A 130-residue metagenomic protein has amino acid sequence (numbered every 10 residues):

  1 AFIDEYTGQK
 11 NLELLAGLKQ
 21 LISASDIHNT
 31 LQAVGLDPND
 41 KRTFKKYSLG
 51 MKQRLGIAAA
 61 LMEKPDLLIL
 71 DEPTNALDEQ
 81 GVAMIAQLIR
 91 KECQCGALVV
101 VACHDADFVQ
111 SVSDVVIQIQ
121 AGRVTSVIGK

Functional and structural regions predicted by a protein language model:
Y6-L18: Q-loop/switch helix immediately C-terminal to the Walker
E13, A24-N39: Conserved ABC ATPase "signature" region
I57: Hydrophobic anchor residue at the start of the ABC signature
K64: Conserved catalytic motifs of ABC-family nucleotide-binding domains
L68-E72: Catalytic Walker B motif of ABC-type/P-loop ATPase nucleotide-binding domains
E79-Q80: Helix N-cap at the start of a conserved alpha-helix in ABC-type nucleotide-binding domains
C103-H104: H-loop/switch region of ABC-family ATPase nucleotide-binding domains
